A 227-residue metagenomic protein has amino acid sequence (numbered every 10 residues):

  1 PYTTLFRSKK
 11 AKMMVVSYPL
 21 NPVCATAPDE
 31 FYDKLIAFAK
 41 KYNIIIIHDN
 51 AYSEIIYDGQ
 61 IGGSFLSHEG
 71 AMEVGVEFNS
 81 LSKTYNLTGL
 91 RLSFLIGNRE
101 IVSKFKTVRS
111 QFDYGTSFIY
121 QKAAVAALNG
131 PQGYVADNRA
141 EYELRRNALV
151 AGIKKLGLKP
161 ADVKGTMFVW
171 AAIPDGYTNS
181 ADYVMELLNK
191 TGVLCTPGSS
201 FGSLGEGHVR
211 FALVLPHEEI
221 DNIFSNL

Functional and structural regions predicted by a protein language model:
T3-L227: PLP-dependent class I/II
